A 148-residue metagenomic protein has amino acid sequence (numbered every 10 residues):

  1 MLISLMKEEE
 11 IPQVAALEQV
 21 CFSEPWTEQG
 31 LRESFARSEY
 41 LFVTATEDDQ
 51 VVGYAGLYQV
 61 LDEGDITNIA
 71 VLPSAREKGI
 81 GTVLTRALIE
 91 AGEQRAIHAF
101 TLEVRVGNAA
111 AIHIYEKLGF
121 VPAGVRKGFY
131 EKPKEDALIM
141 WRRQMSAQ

Functional and structural regions predicted by a protein language model:
M1-I3: Extreme N-terminal starter segment of soluble prokaryotic enzymes
L5-S74, K78, T85-A87, A91 (+2 more regions): Acetyl-CoA-dependent GNAT
T85, N108-A111, G128-P133: Short glycine/proline-centered loop/turn elements that form peptide/ligand docking sites
G92-E103, R126: Conserved GNAT acetyl-CoA-binding A-motif
E103, V121-L138: Conserved catalytic-core motifs of GNAT/GCN5-like acyltransferases
Y115, F120, M140: Conserved active-site tyrosine of GNAT-family acetyltransferases
K134-Q148: Terminal substrate-recognition subdomain of acyl/acetyltransferases
